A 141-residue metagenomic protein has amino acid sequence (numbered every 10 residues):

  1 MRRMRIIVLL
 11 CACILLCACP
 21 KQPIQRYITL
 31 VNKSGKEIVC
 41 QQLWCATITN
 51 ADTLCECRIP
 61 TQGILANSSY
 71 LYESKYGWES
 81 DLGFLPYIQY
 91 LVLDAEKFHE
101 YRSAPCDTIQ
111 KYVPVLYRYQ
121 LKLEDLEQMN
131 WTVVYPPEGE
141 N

Functional and structural regions predicted by a protein language model:
M1-C19: Sec-dependent bacterial lipoprotein signal peptides
L10-A12, K33, N67-S68: Intrinsically disordered, low-complexity segments enriched in Ser/Pro/Gly/Ala and basic residues
C19-T29, Q41-N141: Intrinsically disordered, low-complexity segments enriched in small/polar residues
K33-C40: Short acidic/proline- and small/hydrophobic-mixed sequence motifs that coincide with surface turns and coil-to-beta
